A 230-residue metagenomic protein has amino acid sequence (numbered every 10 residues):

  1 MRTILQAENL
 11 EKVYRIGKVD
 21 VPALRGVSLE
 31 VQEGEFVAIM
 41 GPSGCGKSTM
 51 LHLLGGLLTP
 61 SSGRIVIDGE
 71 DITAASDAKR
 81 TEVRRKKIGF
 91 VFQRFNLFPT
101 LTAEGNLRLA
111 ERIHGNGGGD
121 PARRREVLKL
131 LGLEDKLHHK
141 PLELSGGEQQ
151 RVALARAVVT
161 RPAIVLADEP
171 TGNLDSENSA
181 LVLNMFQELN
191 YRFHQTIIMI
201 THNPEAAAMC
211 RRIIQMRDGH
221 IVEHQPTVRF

Functional and structural regions predicted by a protein language model:
R2-M216: ABC family nucleotide-binding domain
C45, Q225-P226: Short, low-complexity polar/charged micro-motifs in intrinsically disordered terminal tails
I213-Q225: H-loop (His-switch) and adjacent beta-strand-loop-beta switch element of ABC-type ATPase nucleotide-binding domains
V228-F230: ABC ATPase nucleotide-binding domains
